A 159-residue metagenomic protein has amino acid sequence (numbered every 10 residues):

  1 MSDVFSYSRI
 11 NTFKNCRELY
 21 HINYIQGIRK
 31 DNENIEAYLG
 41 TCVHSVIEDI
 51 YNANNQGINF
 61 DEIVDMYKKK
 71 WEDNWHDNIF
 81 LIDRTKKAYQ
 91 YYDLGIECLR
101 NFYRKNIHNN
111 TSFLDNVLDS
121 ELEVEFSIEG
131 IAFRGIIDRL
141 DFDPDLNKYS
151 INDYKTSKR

Functional and structural regions predicted by a protein language model:
S2-N15, I131-F142: An acidic intrinsically disordered interaction segment
V4-F5, R104, D145-Y149: Metal-dependent nuclease catalytic regions and adjoining charged, substrate-binding loops involved in nucleic-acid end
I10-N11, N15-N55, Y92, I96 (+2 more regions): Nuclease catalytic cores
R17-K30, N74-I79, I151, S157: Short amphipathic alpha-helical segments and their helix-coil junctions
N32, R84, N109, I128-E129: Residues embedded in well-ordered secondary-structure elements
V46-S120: A non-catalytic, helix-rich entry segment at domain boundaries
L114-R159: Non-catalytic protein-protein interaction segments used by genome-maintenance enzymes to assemble and couple activities
